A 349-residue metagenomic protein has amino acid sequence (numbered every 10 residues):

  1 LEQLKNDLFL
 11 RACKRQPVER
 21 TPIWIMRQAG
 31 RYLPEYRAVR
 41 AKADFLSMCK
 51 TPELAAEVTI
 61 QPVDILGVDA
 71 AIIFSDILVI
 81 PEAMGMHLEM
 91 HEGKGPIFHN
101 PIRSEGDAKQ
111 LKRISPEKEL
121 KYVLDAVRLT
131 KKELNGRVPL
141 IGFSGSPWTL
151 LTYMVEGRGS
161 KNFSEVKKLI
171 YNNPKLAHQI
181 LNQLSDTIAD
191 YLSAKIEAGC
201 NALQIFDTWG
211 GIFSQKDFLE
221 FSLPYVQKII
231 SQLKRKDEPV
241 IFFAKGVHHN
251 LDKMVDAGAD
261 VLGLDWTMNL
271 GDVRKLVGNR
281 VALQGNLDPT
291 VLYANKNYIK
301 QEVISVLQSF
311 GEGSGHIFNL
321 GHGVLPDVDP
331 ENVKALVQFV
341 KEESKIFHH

Functional and structural regions predicted by a protein language model:
L1-E92, L129, K300, Q308 (+1 more regions): N-terminal basic, low-complexity leaders that serve as flexible interaction/assembly modules and, when applicable, as
A41-E57, Q110-P116, L150-Y153, G157-F163: An N-terminal domain-start capping segment
D44, E105-S115, I170-A177: Short glycine/proline- and acidic residue-enriched helix-loop micro-motifs that form flexible lids or anion-recognition
I77-I80, G95-P96, E105-G106, P147-T149: A short acidic, glycine/proline-enriched capping/turn motif at secondary-structure boundaries, especially helix N-cap
E82-M86, P101, L151-V155: Short, conserved acidic/polar surface loops in the N-terminal third of protein domains
E89-R103, S160-K167: A charged helix-plus-loop insertion that forms the helical arch/lid used to bind and gate nucleic-acid substrates
G93-K132: A gly/proline- and charged-residue-enriched helix-loop-helix capping module
E119-H349: Active-site loop segments of alpha/beta catalytic cores
